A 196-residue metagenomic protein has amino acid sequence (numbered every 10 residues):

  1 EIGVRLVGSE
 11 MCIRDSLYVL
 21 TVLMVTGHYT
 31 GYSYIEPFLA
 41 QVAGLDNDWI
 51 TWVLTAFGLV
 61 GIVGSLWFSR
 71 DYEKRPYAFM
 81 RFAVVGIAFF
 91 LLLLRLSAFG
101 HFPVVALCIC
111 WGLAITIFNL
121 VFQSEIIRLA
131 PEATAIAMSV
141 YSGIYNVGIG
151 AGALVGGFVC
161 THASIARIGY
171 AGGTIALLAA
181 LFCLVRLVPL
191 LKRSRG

Functional and structural regions predicted by a protein language model:
E1-G8, C12-I13: Single conserved hydrophobic/aromatic residue that forms the stacking wall/gate of nucleotide- or nucleobase-binding
S16-L54: Extracytoplasmic gate region of multi-pass secondary transporters
P37, N119-L129: Intracellular helix-loop hinge segments at the cytoplasmic ends of transmembrane helices in 12-TM rocker-switch-type
T55-L59, N146-V147: Short hydrophobic/small-residue motifs within alpha-helical transmembrane segments of multi-pass transporter-like
V63-P76, C160: Helix-to-loop junctions at the C-terminal end of transmembrane segments in multipass secondary transporters
A78-F122: C-terminal transmembrane helical hairpin of 12-TM major facilitator-type secondary transporters
R128-I165, A171-G172: A late C-terminal transmembrane helix in Major Facilitator Superfamily
G173-G196: Multi-pass alpha-helical transporter architecture, strongest for 12-TM Major Facilitator/SLC carriers used
